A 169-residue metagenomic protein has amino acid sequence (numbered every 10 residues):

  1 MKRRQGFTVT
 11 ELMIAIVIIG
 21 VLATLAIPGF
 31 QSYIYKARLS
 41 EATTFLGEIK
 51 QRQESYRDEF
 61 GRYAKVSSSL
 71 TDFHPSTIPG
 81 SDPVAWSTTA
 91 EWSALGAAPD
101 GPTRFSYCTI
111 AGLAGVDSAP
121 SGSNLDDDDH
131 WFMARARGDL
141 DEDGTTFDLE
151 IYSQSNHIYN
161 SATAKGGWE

Functional and structural regions predicted by a protein language model:
M1-I34: N-terminal single-pass transmembrane signal-anchor helix
E11, E41, Q53-E54: Acidic-residue sensor for enzyme active/binding pockets
P28, T44-G47: Surface-exposed alpha-helical interface segments used for non-catalytic interactions
S32-A37, K50-S69: Alpha-helix exit/C-cap motif
Y35-F45: Membrane-proximal amphipathic alpha-helices that sit immediately adjacent to an N-terminal transmembrane/signal-anchor
E59-E169: Periplasmic/extracellular, small/polar-rich flexible segments of pilin-like filament-forming proteins
